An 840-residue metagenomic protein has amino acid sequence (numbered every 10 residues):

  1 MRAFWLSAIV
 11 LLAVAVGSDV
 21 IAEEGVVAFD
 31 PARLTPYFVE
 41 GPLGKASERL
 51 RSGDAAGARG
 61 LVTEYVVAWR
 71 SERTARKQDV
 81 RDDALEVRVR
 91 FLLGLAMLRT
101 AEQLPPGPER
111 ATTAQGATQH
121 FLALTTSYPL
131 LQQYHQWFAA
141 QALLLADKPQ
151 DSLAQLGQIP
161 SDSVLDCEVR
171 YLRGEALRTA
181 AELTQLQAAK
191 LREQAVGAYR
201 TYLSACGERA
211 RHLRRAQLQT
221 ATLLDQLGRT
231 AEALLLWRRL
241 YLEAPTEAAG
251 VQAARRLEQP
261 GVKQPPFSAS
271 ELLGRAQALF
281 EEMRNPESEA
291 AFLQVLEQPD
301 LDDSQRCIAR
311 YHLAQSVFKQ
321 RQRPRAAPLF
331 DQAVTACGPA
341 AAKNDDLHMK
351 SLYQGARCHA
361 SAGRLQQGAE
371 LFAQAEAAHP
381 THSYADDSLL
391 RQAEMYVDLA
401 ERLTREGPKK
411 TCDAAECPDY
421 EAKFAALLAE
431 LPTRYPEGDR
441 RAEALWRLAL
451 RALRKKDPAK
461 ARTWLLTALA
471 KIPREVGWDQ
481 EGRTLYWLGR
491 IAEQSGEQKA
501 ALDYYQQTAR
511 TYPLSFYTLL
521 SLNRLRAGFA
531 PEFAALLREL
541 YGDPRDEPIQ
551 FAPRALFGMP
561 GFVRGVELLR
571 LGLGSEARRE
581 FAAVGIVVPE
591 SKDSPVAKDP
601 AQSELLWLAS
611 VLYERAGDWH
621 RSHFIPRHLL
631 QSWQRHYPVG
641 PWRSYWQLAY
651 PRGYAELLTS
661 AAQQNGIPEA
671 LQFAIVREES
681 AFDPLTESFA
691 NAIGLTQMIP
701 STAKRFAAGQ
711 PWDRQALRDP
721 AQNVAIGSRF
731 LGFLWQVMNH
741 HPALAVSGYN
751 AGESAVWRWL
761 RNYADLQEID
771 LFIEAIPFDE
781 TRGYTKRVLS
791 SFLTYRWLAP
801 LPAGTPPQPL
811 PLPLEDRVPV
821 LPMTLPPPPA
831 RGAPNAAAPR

Functional and structural regions predicted by a protein language model:
M1-S7: Bacterial N-terminal signal peptides that target proteins for export
W5, A15-A690, T696, P700 (+7 more regions): Acidic, polar-rich low-complexity tracts and alpha-helical solenoid repeat scaffolds
W712-Q722: A short, structured beta-strand-centered segment in the mid-to-C-terminal lobe of catalytic cores from group-transfer
L734-V737: Terminal ABC-like ATPase head and other globular end-domains that cap long coiled-coil arms in SMC/Rad50/SbcC-family
H740-H741: Short loop-to-helix capping motifs
